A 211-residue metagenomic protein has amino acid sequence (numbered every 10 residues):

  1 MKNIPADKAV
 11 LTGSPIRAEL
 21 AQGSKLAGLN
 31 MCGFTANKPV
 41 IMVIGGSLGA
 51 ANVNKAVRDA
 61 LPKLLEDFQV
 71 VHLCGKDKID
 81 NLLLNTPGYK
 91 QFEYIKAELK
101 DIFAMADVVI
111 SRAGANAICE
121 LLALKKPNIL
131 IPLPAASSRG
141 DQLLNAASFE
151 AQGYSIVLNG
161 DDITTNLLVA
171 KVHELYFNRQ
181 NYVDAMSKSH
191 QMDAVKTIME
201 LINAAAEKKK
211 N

Functional and structural regions predicted by a protein language model:
M1-A9, I79-G88, L121, M186: Short loop/helix-cap segments at secondary-structure boundaries that form the rim of catalytic
M1-L26, M31-F34: Active-site-proximal region of nucleotide-activated glycan assembly enzymes, centered on histidine/acidic-rich loops
K25-N30, F34-V109, L143-N145, L158-N166: Donor-nucleotide binding loops and adjacent catalytic segments primarily of GT-B fold Leloir glycosyltransferases
F92, A104-C119, K126-P127: Acidic donor-binding loop of glycosyltransferase active sites
S111, P127-R139: Short hydrophobic beta-strand element within catalytic cores of glycosyltransferases and related nucleotide-activated
P134-K171: Change "using UDP/GDP/dTDP sugars" to "using nucleotide sugars
Q180-M192: A short, well-ordered alpha-helix in the C-terminal region of glycosyltransferases
Q191-N211: C-terminal alpha-helical cap of glycosyltransferases
